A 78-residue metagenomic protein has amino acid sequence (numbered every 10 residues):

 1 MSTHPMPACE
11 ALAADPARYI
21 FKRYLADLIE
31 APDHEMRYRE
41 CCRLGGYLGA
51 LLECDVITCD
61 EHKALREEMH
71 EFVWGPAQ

Functional and structural regions predicted by a protein language model:
S2-Q78: Acidic, Ser/Pro/Thr-rich low-complexity regulatory regions and the short amphipathic helical interaction modules they
